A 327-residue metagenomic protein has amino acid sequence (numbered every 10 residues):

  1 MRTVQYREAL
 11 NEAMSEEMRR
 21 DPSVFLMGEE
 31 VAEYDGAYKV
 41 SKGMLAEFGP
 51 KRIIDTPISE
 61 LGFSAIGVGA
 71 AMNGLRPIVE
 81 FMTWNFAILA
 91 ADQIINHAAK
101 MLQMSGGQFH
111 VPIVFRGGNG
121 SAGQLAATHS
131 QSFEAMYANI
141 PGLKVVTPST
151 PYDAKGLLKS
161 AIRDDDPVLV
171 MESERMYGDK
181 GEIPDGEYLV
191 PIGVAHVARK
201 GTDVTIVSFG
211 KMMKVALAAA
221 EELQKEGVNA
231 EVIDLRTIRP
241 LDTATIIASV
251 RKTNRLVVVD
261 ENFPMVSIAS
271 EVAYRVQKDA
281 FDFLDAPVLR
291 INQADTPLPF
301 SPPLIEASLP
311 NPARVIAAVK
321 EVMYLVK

Functional and structural regions predicted by a protein language model:
M1-M171, E306-A307: Thiamine diphosphate
V31, Y38-E47, F109-V114, E174-K327: Thiamine diphosphate
